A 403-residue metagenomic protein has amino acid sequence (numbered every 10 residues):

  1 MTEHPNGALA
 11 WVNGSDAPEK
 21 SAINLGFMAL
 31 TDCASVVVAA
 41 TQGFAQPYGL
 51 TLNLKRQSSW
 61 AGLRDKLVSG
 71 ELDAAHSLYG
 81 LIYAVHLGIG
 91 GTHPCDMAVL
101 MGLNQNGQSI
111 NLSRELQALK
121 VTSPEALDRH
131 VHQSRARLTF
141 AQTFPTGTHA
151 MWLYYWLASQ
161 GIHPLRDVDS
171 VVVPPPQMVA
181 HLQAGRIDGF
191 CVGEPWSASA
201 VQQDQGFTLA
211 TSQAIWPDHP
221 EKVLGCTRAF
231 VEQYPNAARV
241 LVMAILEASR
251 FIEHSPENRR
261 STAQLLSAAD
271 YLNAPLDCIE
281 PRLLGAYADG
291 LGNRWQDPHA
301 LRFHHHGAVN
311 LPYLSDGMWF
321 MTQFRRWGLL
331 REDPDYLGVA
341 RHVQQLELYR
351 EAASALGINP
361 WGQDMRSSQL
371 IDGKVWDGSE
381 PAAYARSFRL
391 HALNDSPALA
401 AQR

Functional and structural regions predicted by a protein language model:
T2-L165, V171, D188-A198, Q205-D218: Short, glycine-/small- and polar/acidic-enriched structural segments that line small-molecule recognition paths
I110-N111, V223-C226, F230-V231: Short glycine- and hydrophobic/aromatic-rich loop-to-beta-strand nucleating segment in the catalytic cores
H163-V168, E232-A237: Inter-helical turn/loop segments and adjacent helix faces that build the functional surface of alpha-helical bundle
P175-P176: Functional cores that coordinate and move charged inorganic groups
D218-H219, S261: Short gly/pro-enriched beta-turn/loop segments at secondary-structure junctions
P235-V343: Secondary-structure end/capping motifs
M318-R403: Conserved C-terminal helix/tail region of periplasmic/extracytoplasmic solute-binding proteins
